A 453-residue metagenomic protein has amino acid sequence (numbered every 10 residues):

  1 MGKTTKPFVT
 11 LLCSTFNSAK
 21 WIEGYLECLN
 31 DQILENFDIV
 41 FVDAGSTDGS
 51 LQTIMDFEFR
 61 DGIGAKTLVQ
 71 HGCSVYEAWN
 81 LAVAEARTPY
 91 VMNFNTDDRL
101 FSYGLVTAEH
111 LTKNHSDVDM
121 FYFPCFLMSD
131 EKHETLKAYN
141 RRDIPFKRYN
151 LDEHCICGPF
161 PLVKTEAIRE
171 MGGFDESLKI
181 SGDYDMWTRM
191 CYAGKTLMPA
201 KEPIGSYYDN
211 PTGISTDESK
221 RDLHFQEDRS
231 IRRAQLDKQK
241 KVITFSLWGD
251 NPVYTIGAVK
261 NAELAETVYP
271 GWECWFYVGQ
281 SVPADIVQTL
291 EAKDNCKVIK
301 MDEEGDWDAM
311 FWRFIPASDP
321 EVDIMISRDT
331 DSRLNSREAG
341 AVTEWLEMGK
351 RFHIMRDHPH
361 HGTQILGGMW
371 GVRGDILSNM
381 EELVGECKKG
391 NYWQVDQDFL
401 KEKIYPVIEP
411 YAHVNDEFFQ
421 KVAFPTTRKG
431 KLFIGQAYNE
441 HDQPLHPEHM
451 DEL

Functional and structural regions predicted by a protein language model:
S18-D31, P252-E266: Short, well-formed alpha-helical segments that are part of the catalytic scaffolds of diverse glycosyltransferases
D43-Q52, N95, Q280-D285: A conserved acidic beta->alpha catalytic loop
G49, D98-L111, S332-E344: Acidic donor-binding/catalytic loop of UDP-sugar-dependent glycosyltransferases, especially processive GT2
Q70-A86, D306-I315: Glycine-rich, basic loop-to-helix element that forms the pyrophosphate-binding segment of sugar-nucleotide handling
V91, M325: Short aromatic/hydrophobic "clamp" motif used to bind/position activated sugar donors
Y103-T135, E347-R351: Conserved donor NDP-sugar-binding/catalytic core segment of glycosyltransferases
Y149-N150, P203, Y207, T216-Q239 (+1 more regions): Catalytic core of nucleotide-sugar-dependent glycosyltransferases
I180-M186, V395-D396: Acidic donor-binding loop at a coil-to-helix junction in glycosyltransferase catalytic cores that engages
